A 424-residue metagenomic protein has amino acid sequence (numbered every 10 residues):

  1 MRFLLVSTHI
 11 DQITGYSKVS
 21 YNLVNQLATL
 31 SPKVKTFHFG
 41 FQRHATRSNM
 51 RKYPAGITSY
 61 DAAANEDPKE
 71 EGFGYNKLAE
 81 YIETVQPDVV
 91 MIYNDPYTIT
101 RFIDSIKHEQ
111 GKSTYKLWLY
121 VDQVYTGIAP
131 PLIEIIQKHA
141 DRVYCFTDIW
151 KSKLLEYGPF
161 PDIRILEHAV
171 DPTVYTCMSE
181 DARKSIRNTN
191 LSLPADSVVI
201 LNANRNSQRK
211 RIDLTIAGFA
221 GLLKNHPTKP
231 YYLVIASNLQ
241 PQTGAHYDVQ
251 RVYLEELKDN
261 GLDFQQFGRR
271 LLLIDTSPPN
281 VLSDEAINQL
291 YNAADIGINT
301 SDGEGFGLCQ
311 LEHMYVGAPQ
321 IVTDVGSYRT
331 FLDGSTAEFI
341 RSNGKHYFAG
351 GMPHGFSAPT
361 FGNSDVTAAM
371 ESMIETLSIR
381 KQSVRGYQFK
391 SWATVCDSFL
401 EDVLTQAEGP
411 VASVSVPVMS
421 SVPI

Functional and structural regions predicted by a protein language model:
L5, P194-K210, I216-F219, L233-S237: Conserved donor-binding/catalytic core segment of Leloir-type glycosyltransferases
Q42, I149, A169: Carbohydrate-associated surface elements
I92-T98: Short His-centered aromatic/hydrophobic patch
T176-L193: A short helix/loop element that forms part of the nucleotide-sugar donor recognition site in Leloir-type
H246-Q289: Nucleotide-activated donor-binding/catalytic signature segment of Leloir-type glycosyltransferases, i.e., the conserved
D302: Aromatic "clamp/platform" in nucleotide-sugar-dependent glycosyltransferases that forms part of the donor/acceptor
R329-S372: Change "using UDP/GDP/dTDP sugars" to "using nucleotide sugars
P359-D365, L377-L404: A charged, aromatic-enriched C-terminal amphipathic alpha-helix characteristic of glycosyltransferases across folds
